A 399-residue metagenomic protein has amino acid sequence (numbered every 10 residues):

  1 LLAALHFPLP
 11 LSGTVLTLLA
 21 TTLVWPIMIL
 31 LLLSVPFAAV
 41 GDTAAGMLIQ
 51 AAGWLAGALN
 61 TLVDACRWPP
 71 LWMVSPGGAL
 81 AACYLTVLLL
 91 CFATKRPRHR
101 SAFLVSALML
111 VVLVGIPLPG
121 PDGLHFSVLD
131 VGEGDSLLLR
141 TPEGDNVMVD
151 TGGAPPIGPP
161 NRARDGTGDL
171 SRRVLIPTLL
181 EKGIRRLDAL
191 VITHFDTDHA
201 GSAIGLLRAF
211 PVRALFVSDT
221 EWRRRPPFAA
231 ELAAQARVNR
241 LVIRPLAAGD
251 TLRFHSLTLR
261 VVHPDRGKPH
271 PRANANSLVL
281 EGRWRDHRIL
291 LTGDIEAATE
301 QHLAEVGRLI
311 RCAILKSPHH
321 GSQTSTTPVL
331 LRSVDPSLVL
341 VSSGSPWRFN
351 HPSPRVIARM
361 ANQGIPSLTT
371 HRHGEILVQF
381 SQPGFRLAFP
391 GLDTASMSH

Functional and structural regions predicted by a protein language model:
L2-P8: Juxtamembrane "helix-exit" motif on the non-cytosolic side of transmembrane helices
P10, T17-L18, M28-L31, V35-H399: Non-globular, low-confidence helical/coil segments that flank catalytic cores
T21: Active-site pocket-lining/capping segments in soluble small-molecule metabolic enzymes
